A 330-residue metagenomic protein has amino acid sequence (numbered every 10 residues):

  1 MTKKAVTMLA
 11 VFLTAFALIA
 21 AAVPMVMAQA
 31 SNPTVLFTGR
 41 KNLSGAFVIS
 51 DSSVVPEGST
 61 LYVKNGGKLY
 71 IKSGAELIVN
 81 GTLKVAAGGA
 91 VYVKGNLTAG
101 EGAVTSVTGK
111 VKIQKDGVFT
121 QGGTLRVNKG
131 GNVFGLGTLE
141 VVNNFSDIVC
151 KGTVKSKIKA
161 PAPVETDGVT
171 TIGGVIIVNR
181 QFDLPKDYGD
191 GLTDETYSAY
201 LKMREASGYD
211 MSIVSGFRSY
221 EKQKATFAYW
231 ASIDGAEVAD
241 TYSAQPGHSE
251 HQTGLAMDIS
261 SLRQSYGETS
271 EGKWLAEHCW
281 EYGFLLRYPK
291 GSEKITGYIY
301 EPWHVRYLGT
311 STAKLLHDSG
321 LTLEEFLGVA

Functional and structural regions predicted by a protein language model:
M1-F12: Bacterial N-terminal signal peptides that target proteins for export
V6-T7, V26, S198: Intrinsically disordered, low-complexity segments enriched in glycine/proline and serine/threonine
L9-A10, K110, V118, G152 (+2 more regions): A periodicity- and composition-biased signal for non-globular, repetitive helical segments
A10-A21: Bacterial N-terminal signal peptides
I19-P33: Sec-dependent signal peptide cleavage junction
A30-A160: Extracellular beta-strand-rich, repetitive "passenger/adhesive" scaffolds that bind or process carbohydrates
P161-A330: Extracytoplasmic cell-surface/polysaccharide-interacting catalytic and binding patches
